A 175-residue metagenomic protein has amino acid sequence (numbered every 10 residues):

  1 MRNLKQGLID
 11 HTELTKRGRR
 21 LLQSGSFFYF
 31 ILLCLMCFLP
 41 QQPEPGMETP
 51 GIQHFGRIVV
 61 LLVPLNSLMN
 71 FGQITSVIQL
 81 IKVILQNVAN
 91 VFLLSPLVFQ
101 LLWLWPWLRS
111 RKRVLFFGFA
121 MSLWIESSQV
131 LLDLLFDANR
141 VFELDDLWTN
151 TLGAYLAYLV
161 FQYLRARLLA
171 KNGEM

Functional and structural regions predicted by a protein language model:
M1-R140, Y155-M175: Bulky hydrophobic segments
E143-T151: Membrane-interface transmembrane-helix boundary segments in multi-pass integral membrane proteins
